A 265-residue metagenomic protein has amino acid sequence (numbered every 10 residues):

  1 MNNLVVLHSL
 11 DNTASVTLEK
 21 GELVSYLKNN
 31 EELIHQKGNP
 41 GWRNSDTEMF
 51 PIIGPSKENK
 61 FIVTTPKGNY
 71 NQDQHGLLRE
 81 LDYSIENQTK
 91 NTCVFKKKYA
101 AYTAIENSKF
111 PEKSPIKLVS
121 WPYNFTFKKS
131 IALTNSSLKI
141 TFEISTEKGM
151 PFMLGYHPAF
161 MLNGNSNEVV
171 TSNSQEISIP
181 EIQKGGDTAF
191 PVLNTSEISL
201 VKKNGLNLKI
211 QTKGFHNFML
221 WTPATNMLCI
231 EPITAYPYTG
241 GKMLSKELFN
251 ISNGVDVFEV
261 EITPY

Functional and structural regions predicted by a protein language model:
M1-S137, M150, M161, N165-Y265: Surface-exposed acidic/polar loop and edge beta-strand patches at domain peripheries
K139-E143: Internal active-site segments that recognize and position negatively charged phosphoryl groups and nucleotide moieties
T146-K148: Short, acidic/polar linear motifs in exposed loop/turn regions
L154-F160: Surface-exposed beta-strand/loop patches in extracellular or lumenal glycoproteins
